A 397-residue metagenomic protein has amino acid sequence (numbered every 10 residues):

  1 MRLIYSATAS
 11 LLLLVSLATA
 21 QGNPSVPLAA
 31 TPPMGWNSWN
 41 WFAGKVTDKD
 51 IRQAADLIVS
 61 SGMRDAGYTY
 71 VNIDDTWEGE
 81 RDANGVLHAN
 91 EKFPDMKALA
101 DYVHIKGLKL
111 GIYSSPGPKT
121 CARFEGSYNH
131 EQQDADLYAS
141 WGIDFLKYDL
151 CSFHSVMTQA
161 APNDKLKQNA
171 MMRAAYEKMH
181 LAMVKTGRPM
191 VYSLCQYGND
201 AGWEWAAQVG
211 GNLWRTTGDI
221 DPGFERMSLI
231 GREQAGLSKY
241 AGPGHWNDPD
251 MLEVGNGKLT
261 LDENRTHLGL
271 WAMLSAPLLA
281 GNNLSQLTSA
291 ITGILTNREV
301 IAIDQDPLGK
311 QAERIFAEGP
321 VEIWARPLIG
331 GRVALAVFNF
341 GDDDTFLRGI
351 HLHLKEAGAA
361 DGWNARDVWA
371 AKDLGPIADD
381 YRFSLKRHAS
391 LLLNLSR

Functional and structural regions predicted by a protein language model:
A7-S16: Bacterial N-terminal signal peptides
P32-S38, G67-I73, K109-S114, D144-D149 (+7 more regions): Structural recognition of the beta-strand scaffold that forms the well-ordered cores of secreted hydrolase catalytic
A54, I58-K165: Aromatic-lined carbohydrate-binding/catalytic grooves of carbohydrate-active enzymes
L108-F124, H180-A201: Aromatic-lined carbohydrate-recognition surfaces of secreted/lumenal glycan-active proteins
Q133, R188-N283: Glycan-recognition surfaces
T266-F316: Catalytic cores of secreted or luminal carbohydrate-active enzymes
W271-L274, L279-G281, A317-A357: Carbohydrate-binding surface patches
P376-R397: C-terminal beta-strand-rich structural cap/linker in extracellular carbohydrate-active enzymes
